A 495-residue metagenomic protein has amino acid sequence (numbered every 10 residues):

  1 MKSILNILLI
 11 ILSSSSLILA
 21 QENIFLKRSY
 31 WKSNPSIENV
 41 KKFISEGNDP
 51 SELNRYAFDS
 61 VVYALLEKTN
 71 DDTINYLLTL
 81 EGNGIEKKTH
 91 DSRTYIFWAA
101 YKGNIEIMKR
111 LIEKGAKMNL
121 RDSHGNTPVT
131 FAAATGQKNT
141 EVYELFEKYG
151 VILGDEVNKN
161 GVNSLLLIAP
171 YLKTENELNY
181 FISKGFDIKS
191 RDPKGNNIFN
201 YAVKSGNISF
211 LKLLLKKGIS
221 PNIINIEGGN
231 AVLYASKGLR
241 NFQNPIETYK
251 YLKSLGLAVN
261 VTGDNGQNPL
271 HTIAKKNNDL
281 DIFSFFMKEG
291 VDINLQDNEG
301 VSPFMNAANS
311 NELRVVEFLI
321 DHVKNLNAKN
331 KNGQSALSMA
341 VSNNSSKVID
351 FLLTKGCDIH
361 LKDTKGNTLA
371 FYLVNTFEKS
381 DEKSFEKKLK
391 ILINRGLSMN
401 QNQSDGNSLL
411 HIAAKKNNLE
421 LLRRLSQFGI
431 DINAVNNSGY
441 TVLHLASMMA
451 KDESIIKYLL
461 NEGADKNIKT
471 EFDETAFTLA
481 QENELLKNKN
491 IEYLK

Functional and structural regions predicted by a protein language model:
M1-L26, K495: Bacterial Sec-dependent N-terminal signal peptides
E22-W31, E52-L65, K87-F97, R121-A133 (+10 more regions): Ankyrin-repeat boundary/"N-cap" motif
S33-P35, Y63-N70, W98-N104, F131-N139 (+10 more regions): Ankyrin repeat A-helix N-terminal signature
F43, L77, L111, L145-F146 (+10 more regions): Conserved hydrophobic site in ankyrin repeats
P50-S51, G84-I85, M118, L153-G154 (+9 more regions): Ankyrin-repeat inter-repeat connecting loop/turn
V129, L460, D465-K495: Leucine-rich solenoid repeat scaffolds
G136-T262, G266-H271, K276-L280: Solenoidal tandem-repeat scaffolds enriched in leucines and small polar residues
I246-K253, L257-K276, L280-A434: Eukaryotic tandem repeat interaction scaffolds
